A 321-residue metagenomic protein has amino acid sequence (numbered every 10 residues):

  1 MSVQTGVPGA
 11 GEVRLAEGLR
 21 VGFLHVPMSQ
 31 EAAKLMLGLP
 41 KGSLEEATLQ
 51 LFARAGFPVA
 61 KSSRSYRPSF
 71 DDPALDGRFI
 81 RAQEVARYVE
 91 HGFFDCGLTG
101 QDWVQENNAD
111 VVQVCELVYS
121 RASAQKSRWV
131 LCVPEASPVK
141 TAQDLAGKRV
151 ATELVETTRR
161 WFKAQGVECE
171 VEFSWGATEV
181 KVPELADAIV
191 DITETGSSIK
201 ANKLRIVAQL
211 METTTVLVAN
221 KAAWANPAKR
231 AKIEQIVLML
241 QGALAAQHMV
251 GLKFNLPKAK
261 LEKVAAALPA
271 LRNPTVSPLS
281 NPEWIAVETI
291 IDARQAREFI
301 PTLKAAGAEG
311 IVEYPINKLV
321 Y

Functional and structural regions predicted by a protein language model:
G6-G11, G18, G22: Residue-identity detector for glycine
A16-L75, F79, T99-C115, Y119-R128 (+1 more regions): Small-molecule-sensing regulatory modules
D76-F93: Short, structured active-site "lid" loops
V133: Acidic, glycine- and histidine-enriched catalytic cores of nucleic acid- and nucleotide-handling enzymes, centered on
